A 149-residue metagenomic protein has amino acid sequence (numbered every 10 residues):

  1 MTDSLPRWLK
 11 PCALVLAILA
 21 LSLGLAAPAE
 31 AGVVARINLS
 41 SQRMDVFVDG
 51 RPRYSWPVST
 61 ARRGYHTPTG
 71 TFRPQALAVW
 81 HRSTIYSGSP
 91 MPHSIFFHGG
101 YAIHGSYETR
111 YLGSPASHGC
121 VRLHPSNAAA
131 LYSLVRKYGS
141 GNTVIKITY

Functional and structural regions predicted by a protein language model:
M1, Y54, Y65-R73: An N-terminal domain-start capping segment
T2-L16: Bacterial N-terminal signal peptides that target proteins for export
L19-P28: C-terminal segment of classical bacterial N-terminal signal peptides
P28-R63: A structural motif detector for short, solvent-exposed N-terminal "entry" segments of globular domains
G32, R62-T71, A78-Y149: Exported/periplasmic cell-wall-interacting domains
R43-D45, R73, A102: General beta-strand recognition
